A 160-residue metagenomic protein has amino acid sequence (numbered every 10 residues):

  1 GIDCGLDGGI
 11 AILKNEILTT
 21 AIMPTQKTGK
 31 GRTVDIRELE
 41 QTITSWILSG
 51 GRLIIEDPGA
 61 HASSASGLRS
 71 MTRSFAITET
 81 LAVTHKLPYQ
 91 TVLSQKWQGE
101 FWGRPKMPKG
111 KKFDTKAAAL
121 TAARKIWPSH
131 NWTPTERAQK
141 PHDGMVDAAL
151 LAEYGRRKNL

Functional and structural regions predicted by a protein language model:
G1-L160: Phosphate- and other anionic-substrate recognition elements at nucleic-acid/protein interfaces
